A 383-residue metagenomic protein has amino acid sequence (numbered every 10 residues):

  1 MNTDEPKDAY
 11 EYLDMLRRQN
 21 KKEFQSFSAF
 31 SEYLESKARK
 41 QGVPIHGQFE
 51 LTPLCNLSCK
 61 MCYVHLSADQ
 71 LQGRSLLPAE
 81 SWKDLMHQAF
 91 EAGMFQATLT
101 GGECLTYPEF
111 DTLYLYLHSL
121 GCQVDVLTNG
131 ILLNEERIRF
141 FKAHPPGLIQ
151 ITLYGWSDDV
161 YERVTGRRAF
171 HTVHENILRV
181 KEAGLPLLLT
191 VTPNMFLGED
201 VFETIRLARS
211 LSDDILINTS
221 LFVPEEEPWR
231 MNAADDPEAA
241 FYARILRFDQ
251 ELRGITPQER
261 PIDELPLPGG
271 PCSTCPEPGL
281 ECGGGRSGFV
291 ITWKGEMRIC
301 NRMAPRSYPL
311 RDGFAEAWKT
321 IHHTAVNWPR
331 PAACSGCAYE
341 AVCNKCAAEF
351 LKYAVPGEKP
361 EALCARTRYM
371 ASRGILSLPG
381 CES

Functional and structural regions predicted by a protein language model:
M1-Q70, H87-F90, P268, P379-E382: N-terminal pre-core extensions flanking Radical SAM catalytic domains
N2-Y10, G147, T152-R298, R302-Y308: Radical SAM enzyme [4Fe-4S]-AdoMet core and its adjacent flexible, acidic and glycine-rich loops/tails across
L54-H65, A332-E349: Local cysteine-cluster metal-coordination motifs and their immediate loop/turn environment, predominantly Fe-S cluster
D69-D84, C104-P146, T152-D159, R163 (+3 more regions): Canonical radical SAM enzyme core domain
L85-G101, E361-S383: Short Fe-S-cluster ligation motifs
G93-Q96, L120-V124, P145-G147, A183-P186 (+1 more regions): Short, well-ordered coil/turn segments that N-cap beta-strands
M303-K345: Membrane-interface junctions of multi-pass transporters
